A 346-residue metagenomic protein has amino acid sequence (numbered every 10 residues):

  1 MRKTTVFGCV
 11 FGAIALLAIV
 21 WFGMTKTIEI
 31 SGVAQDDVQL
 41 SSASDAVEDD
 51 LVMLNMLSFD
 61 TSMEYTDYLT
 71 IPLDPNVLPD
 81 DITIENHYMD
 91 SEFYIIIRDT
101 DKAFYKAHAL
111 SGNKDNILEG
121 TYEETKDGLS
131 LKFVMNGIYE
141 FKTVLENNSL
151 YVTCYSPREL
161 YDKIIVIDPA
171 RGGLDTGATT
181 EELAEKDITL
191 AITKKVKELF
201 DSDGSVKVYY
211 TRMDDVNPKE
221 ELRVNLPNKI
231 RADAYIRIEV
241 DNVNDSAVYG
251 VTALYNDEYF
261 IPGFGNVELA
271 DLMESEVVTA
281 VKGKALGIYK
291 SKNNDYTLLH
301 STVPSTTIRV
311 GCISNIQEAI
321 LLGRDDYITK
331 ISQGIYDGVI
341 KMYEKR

Functional and structural regions predicted by a protein language model:
M1-V166, V196-E198, S202, V240: Short linear recognition/processing motifs and adjacent strand/loop elements at protein termini and domain edges
I82, V206-M213, I238, V281-K290 (+1 more regions): Surface-exposed patches in mature extracellular/periplasmic domains of secreted proteins
L150-L226, I230-A234, D245, Y249 (+2 more regions): Active-site histidine-acidic residue metal-binding/catalytic motifs, centered on HxH/HExxH-like signatures
L190-K197, E221-V224, N266-E274, A319 (+2 more regions): Extracytoplasmic/secreted envelope proteins and their assembly/folding machinery, especially bacterial periplasmic
K194-S205, N228-A232, E274-G283, Y327 (+2 more regions): Sec-exported extracytoplasmic/periplasmic mature domains
N244, Y289-R346: Active-site-adjacent mobile loop/cap segments within catalytic or ligand-binding domains
G265-K292: Active-site-adjacent substrate-binding region of metalloamidase/peptidase-like peptide-processing proteins
